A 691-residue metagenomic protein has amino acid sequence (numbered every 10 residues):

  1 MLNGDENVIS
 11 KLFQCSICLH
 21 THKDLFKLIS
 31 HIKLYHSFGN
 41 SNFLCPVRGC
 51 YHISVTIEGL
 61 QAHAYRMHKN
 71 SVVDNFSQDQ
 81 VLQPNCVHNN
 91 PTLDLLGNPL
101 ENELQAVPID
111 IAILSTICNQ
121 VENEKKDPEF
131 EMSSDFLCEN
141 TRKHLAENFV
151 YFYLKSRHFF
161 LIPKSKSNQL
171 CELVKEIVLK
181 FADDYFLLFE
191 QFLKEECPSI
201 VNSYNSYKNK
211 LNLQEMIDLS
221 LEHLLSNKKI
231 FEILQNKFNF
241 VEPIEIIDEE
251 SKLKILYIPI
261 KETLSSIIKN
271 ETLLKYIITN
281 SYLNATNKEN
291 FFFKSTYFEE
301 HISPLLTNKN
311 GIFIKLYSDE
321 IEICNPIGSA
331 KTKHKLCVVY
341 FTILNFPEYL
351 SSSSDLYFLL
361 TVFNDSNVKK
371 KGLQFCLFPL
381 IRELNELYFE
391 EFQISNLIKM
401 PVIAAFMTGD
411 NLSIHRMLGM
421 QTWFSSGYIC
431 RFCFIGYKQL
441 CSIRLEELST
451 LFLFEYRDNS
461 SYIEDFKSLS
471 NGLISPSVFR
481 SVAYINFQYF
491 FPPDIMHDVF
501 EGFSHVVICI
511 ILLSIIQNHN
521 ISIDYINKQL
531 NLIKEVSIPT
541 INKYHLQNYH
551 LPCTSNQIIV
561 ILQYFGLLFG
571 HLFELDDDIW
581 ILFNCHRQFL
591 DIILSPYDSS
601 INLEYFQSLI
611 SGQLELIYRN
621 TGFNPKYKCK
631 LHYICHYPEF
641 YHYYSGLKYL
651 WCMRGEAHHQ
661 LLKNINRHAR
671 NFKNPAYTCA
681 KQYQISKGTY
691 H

Functional and structural regions predicted by a protein language model:
M1-F13, K23-R48, I53-D79: C-terminal recognition-helix end and immediately following basic linker of small zinc-binding "finger" domains
C18, R48-C50, C433: Short Cys/His-rich metal-coordination motifs, predominantly Zn2+-binding knuckles/fingers
L34, I57-G59, Y65, I327-K331 (+7 more regions): Short coil/turn segments at secondary-structure boundaries
S37, K69, L100, T116 (+5 more regions): Charged (Asp/Glu and Lys/Arg) segments that form or flank catalytic channels of large polymer- and nucleotide-handling
N85-K180: N-terminal regions that are enriched for targeting/export leaders and immediately downstream pro/stem segments
I162, K166-L173, F181, C324 (+3 more regions): Amphipathic alpha-helical/coiled-coil segments positioned at domain termini
L306-T307, I312, Y317-D365: Acidic, metal-ligating active-site segments
D576-R619: Extended, well-ordered alpha-helical scaffold/bundle regions in very large, multi-domain proteins
